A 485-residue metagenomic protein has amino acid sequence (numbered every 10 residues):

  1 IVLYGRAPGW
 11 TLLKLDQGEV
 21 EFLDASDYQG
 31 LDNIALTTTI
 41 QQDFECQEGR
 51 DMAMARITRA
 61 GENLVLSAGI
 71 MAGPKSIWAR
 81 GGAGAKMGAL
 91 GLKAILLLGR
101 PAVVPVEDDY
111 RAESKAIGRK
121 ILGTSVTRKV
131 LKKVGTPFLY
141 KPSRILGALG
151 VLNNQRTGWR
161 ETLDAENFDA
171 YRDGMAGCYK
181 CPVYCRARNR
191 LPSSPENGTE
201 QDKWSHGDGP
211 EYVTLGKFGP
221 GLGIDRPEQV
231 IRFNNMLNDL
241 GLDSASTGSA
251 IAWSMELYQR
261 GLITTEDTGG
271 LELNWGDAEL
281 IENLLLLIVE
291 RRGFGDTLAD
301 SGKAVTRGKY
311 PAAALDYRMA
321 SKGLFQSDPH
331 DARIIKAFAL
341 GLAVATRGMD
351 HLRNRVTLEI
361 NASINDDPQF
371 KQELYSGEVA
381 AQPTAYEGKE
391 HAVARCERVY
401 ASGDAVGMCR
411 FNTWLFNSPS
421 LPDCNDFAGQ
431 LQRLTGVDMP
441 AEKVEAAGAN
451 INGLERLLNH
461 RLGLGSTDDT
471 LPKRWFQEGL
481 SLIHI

Functional and structural regions predicted by a protein language model:
I1, I483-I485: Accessible peptide chain termini
I1-R6, L23-R50, I57, S125: Glycine-rich, N-terminal phosphate-binding loop and its surrounding beta-alpha-beta segment
V2-F22, M87-G88, I95: Hydrophobic or amphipathic alpha-helical targeting/insertion segments
L12-L13, D32, P105-D108: Short, charged, surface-exposed secondary-structure boundary motifs
Q17, Q41-G81, M87-I483: Extended C-terminal regions of large enzymes
